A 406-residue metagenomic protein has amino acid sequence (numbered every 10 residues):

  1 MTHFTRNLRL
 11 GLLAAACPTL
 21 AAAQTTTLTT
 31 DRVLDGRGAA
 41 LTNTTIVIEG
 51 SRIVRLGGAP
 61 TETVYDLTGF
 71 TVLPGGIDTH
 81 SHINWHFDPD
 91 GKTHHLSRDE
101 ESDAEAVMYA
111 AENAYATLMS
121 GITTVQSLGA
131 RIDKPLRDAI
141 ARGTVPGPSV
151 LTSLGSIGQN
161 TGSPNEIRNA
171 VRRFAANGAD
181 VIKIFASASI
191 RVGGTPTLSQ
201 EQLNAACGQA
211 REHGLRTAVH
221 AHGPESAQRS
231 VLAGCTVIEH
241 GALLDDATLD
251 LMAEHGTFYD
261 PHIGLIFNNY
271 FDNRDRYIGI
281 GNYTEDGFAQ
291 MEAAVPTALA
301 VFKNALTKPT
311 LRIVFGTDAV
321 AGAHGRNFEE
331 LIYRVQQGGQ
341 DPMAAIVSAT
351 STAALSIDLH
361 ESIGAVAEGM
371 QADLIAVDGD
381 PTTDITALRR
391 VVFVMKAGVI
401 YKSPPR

Functional and structural regions predicted by a protein language model:
M1-L12: Bacterial N-terminal signal peptides that target proteins for export
A16-P18: N-terminal signal peptide c-region/cleavage motif recognized by signal peptidases
V33, R37-L73: Histidine-rich, glycine-flanked metal-binding segment
F70-R142, E201, E225-A233: Metal-associated gating/positioning segment near the N- to mid-region
A106-A114, G162-F174, H222-S226: Short, acidic/polar
V107-D133, G147-I157, N177-I190, R216 (+2 more regions): Divalent metal-dependent hydrolysis catalytic cores, especially in the metallo-beta-lactamase
N160, F185, R191-P296, A319-A321 (+4 more regions): Active-site core of metal-dependent hydrolases
E212, Y283-D286, A294-P381: His/Asp/Glu-enriched, well-ordered alpha-helical/loop segment that forms or immediately abuts the divalent-metal
